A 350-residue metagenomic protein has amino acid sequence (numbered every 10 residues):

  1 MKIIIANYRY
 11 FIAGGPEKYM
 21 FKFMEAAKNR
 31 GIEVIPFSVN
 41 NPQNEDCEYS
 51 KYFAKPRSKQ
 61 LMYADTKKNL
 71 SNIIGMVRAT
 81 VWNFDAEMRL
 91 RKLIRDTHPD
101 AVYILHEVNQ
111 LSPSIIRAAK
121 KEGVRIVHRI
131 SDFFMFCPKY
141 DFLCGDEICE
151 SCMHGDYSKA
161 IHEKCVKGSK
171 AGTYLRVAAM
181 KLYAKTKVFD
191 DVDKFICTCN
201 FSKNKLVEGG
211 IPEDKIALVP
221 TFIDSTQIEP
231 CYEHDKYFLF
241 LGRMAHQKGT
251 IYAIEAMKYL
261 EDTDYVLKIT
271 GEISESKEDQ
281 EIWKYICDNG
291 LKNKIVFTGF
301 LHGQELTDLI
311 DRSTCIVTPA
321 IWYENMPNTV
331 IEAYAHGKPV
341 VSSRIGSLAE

Functional and structural regions predicted by a protein language model:
M1-N44, Y49, R95-T97, I115 (+3 more regions): N-terminal subdomain of nucleotide-sugar transferases
K18, K236, A245-Y259, Q280: A conserved mid-protein helix/loop that constitutes part of the nucleotide-sugar donor-binding site
K121, F134, C149-K194: Membrane-proximal helix-turn-helix segments that form the acceptor-binding/catalytic region of lipid-linked
F201, F222: Carbohydrate-associated surface elements
D279-Q304: Nucleotide-activated donor-binding/catalytic signature segment of Leloir-type glycosyltransferases, i.e., the conserved
F300-L301, D308-S313: Short alpha-helical donor nucleotide-sugar binding micro-motif in glycosyltransferases
T307, V330-A335, A349-E350: Short alpha-helical segment that forms part of, or immediately flanks, the ligand-binding pocket in carbohydrate-active
D311-N325, K338: Acidic donor-binding loop of glycosyltransferase active sites
